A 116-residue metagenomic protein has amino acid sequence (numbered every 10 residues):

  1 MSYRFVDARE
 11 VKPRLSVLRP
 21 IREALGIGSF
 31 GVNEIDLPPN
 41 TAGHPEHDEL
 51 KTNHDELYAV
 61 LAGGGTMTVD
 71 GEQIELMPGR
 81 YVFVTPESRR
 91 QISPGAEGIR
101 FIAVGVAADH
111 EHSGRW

Functional and structural regions predicted by a protein language model:
M1-V32, P38-P39, S113-W116: A short, N-terminal "cap"/entry segment at the start of jelly-roll beta-barrel domains of the cupin/DSBH fold
Y3, S93-W116: Double-stranded beta-helix
L25-G26, D48-L50: Short loop/turn motifs at secondary-structure junctions and domain boundaries
E34-P38, L50-M67: Short, conserved beta-strand element in jelly-roll/cupin
T41-H47: A short, acidic/glycine-rich surface segment
P45, M67-T68, V84, R89-A96: Short beta-strand His + acidic residue motifs that chelate non-heme Fe in jelly-roll/DSBH and cupin folds
L57, G64-T66, Q73, R89 (+1 more regions): Structural motif
G71-P86: Short acidic-glycine-tyrosine-enriched beta hairpin
